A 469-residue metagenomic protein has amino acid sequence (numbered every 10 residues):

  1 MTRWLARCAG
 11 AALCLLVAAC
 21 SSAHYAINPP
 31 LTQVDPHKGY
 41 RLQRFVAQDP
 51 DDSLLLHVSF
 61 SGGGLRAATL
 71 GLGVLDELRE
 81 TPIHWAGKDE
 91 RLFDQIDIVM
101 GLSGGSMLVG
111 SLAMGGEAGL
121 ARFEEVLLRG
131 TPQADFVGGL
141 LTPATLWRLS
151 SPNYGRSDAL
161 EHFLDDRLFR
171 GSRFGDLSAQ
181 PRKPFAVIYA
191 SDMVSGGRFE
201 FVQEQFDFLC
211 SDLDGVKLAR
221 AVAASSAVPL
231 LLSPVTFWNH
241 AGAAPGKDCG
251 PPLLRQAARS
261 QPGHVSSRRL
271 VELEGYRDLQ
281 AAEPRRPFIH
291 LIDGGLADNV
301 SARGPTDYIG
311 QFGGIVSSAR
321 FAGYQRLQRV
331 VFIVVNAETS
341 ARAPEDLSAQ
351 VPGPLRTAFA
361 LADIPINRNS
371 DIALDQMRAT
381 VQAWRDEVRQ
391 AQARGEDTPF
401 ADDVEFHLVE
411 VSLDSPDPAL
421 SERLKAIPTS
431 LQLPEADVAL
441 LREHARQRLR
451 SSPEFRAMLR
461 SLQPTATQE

Functional and structural regions predicted by a protein language model:
W4-R7, C20-E469: Catalytic domains of lipid- and phosphate-ester/thioester hydrolases
C8-A18: Bacterial N-terminal signal peptides
